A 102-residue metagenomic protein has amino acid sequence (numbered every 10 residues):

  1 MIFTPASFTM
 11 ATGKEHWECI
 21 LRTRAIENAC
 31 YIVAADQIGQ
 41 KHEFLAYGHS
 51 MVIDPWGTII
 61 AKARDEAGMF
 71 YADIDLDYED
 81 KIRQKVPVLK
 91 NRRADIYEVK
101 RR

Functional and structural regions predicted by a protein language model:
M1-F70: CN hydrolase (nitrilase-like) catalytic-core segments centered on the catalytic cysteine and neighboring Lys/Glu
E15, C19, D77-D80, D95: Generic alpha-helical secondary structure signal
G68-Q84: A short, polar/charged loop-to-alpha-helix boundary motif
D80-R102: Cysteine/selenocysteine-centered motifs that mediate thiol-based redox chemistry or coordinate metal-sulfur cofactors
